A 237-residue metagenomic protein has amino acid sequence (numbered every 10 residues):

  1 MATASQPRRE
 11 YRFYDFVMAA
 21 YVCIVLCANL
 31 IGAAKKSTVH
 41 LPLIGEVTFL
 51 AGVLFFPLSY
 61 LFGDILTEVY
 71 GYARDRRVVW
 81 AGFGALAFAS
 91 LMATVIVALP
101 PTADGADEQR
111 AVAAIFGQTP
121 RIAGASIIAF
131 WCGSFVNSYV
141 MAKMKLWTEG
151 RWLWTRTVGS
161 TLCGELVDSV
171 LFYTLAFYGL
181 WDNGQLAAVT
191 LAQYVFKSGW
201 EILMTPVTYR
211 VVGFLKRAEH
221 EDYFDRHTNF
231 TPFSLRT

Functional and structural regions predicted by a protein language model:
A4-A20: N-terminal membrane topogenic signal
V22-T38: Alpha-helical transmembrane segments of multi-pass membrane proteins
E46-F56: Structural signature of hydrophobic alpha-helical transmembrane segments
L54-I65: Central hydrophobic cores of alpha-helical transmembrane segments in multi-pass inner-membrane proteins across all
L86-G105, S126, F130, S134: Transmembrane alpha-helix/helix-exit interface in multi-pass inner-membrane proteins
V95-R121: Membrane-interface interhelical connector segments
W147-L166: Internal alpha-helical transmembrane segments of multi-pass membrane proteins
V211-T237: Short, highly charged, low-complexity non-transmembrane loops/tails of multi-pass membrane proteins
